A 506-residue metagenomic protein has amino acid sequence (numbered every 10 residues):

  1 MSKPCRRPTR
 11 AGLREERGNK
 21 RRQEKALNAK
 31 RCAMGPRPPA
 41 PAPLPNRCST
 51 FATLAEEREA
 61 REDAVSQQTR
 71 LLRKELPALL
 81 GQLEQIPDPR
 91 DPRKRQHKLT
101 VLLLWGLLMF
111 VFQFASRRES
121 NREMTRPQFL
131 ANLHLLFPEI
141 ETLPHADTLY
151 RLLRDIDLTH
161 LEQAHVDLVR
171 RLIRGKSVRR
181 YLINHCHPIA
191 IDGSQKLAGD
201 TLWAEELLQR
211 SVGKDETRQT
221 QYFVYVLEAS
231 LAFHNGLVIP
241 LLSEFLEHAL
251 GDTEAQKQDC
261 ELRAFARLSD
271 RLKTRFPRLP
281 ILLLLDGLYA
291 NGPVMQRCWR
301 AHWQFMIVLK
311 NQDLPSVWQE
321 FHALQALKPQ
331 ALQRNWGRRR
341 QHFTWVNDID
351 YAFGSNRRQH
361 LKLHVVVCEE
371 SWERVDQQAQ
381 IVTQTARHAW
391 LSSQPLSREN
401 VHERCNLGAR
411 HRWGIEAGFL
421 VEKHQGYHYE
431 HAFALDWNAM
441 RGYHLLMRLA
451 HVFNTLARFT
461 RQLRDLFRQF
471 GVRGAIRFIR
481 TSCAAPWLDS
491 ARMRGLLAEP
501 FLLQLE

Functional and structural regions predicted by a protein language model:
S2-P4, E59-D63, L83-I86, T125-Q128 (+2 more regions): A short, flexible helix-boundary coil/loop motif
S2-Q82, R93, A485-L496: Charged, often Cys/His-bearing segments associated with DNA-binding zinc-finger transcription factors
K3-R10, G18, V308-R412: An anionic, glycine-rich sequence signature occurring as long contiguous blocks
T69, R73-L104, P138, Y150: Basic, short loop/linker segments at the boundary and entry of helix-turn-helix/winged-helix-like folds
W105, S120-N121, H145, L149 (+8 more regions): Short, conserved catalytic/metal-binding motifs centered on acidic residues
Y150-N235: Active-site-proximal, Lys/Arg-enriched surface segment that forms a nucleic-acid-binding/basic interface patch
G213-P280: Electropositive, glycine- and tryptophan-enriched low-complexity nucleic-acid-binding patches
E399-A434: Short amphipathic alpha-helical "interface-anchor" segments enriched in bulky aromatics
